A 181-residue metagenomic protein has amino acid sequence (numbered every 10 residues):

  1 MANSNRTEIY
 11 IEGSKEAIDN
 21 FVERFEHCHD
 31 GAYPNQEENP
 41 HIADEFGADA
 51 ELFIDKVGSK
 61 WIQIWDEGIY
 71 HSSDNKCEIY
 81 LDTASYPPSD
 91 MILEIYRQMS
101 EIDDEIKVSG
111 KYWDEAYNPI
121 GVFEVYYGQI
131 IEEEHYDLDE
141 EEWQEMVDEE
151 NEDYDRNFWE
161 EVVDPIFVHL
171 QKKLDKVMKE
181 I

Functional and structural regions predicted by a protein language model:
M1-I181: Long, contiguous binding/interaction regions
